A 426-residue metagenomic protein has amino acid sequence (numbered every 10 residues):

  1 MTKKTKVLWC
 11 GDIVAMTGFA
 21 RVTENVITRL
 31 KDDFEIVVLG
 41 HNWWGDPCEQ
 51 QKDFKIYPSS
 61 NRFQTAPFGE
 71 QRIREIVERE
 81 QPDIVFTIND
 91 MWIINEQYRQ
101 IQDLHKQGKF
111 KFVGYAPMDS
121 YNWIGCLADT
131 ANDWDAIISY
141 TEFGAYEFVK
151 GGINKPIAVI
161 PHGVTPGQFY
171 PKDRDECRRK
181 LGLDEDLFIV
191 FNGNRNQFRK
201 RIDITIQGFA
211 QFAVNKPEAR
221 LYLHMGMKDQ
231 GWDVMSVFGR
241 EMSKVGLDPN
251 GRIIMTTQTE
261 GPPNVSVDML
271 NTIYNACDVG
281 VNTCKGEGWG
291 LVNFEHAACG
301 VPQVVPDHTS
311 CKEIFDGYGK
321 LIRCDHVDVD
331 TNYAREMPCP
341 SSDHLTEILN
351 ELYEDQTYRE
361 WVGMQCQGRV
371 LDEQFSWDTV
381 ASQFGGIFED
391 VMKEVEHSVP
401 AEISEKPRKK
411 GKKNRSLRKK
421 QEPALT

Functional and structural regions predicted by a protein language model:
L8-W9, D184-K200, I206-F209, L221-M225: Conserved donor-binding/catalytic core segment of Leloir-type glycosyltransferases
H105, W232-T272: Nucleotide-activated donor-binding/catalytic signature segment of Leloir-type glycosyltransferases, i.e., the conserved
F143, G163: Carbohydrate-associated surface elements
Y170-L183: A short helix/loop element that forms part of the nucleotide-sugar donor recognition site in Leloir-type
K285: Aromatic "clamp/platform" in nucleotide-sugar-dependent glycosyltransferases that forms part of the donor/acceptor
P302-V305, K320: Short hydrophobic beta-strand element within catalytic cores of glycosyltransferases and related nucleotide-activated
K312-E351: Change "using UDP/GDP/dTDP sugars" to "using nucleotide sugars
P340, H344, E354-G386: A charged, aromatic-enriched C-terminal amphipathic alpha-helix characteristic of glycosyltransferases across folds
